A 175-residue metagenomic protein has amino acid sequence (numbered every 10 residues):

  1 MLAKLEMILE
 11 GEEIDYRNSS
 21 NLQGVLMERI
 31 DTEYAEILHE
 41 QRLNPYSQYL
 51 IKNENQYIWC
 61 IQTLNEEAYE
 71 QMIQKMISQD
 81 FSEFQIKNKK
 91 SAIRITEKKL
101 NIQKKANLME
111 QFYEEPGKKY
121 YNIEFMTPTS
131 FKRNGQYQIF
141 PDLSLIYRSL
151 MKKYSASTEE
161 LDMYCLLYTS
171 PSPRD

Functional and structural regions predicted by a protein language model:
M1-E66, E70-M72: N-terminal ordered "arm"
K4-I8, I58, Q85, R94 (+1 more regions): Ser/Thr- (and often Asn-) enriched beta-sheet segments in non-cytosolic proteins
N21-Y34, I146-D162: Active-site helix/loop of acyl-thioester processing domains in fatty-acid/polyketide metabolism, spanning hotdog-fold
I61-P116: Acidic, low-complexity central loop/insert segments
Q79, E124-S130, K153, S157: Mid-sequence acidic-hydrophobic segments that form the walls of catalytic/ligand-binding cavities or oligomerization
I102-R148: Surface-exposed beta-loop interaction hotspot
Q138, T158-L167: Short acidic alpha-helical/loop segments enriched in Asp/Glu that coordinate divalent cations
Y168-D175: Conserved small/polar residues in nucleotide/adenosyl-binding loops
